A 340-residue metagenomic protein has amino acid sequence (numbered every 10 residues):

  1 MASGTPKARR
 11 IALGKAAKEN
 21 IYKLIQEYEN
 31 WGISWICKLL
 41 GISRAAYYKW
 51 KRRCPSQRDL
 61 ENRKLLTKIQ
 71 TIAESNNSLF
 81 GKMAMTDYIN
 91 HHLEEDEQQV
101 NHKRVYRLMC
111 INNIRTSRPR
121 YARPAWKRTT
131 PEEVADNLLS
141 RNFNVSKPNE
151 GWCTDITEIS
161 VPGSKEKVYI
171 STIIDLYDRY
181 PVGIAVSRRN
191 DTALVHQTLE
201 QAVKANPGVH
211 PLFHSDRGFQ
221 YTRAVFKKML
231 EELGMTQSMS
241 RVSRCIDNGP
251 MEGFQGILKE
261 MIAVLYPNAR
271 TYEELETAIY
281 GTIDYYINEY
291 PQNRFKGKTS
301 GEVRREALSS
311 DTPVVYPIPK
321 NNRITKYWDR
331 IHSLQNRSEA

Functional and structural regions predicted by a protein language model:
M1-W35, K64, K68: Residue-centric detector for conserved, function-critical "anchor" positions in compact interaction modules
S3, I36-C37, Y47, I69 (+16 more regions): Mobile genetic element proteins and their domesticated derivatives, centered on retroelements and DNA transposons
L13-E19, C37, I42-K147, T299-L308 (+1 more regions): Basic, flexible linker segments flanking DNA-binding modules in nucleic acid-interacting mobile-element proteins
W31-G32, F80, V100, R270: Residue-level signal for the short linker/turn that defines the boundary of a DNA-recognition helix
G41, T157, V161-N190, T198-V203 (+1 more regions): Short conserved beta-strand segments at catalytic cores or DNA/RNA-binding microdomains of nucleic-acid binding
L60, R128, S215-R217, R223-K227 (+3 more regions): RNase H-like two-metal-ion nuclease catalytic core shared by retroviral integrases and related mobile-element nucleases
Q99, K103-T172, H196-T198, A205-H210 (+1 more regions): Mobile-element integrase/transposase regions, centering on the N-terminal DNA-binding/Zn-coordinating module
E231-M235, I257-A340: C-terminal domain-tail junction helix/linker
